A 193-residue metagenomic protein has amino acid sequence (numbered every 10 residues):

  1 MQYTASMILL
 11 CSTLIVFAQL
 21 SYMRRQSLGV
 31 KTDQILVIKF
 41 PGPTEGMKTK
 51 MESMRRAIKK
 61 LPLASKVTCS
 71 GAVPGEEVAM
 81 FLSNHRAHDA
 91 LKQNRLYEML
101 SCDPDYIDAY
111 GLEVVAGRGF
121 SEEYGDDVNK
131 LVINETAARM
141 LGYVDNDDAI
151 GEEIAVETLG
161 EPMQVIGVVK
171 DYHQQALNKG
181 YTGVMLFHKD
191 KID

Functional and structural regions predicted by a protein language model:
A5, P43-G46, A138: Glycine-/small-residue-rich active-site loops that bind phosphorylated ligands and cofactors
A5-D33: Alpha-helical transmembrane segments
F17, T32-I35, D127, P162: A structure-centric signal for secondary-structure junctions around beta-strands
Q26-K48: Membrane-interface junction motifs in transport/secretion proteins
S53-D193: Mid-to-C-terminal secondary-structure elements that act as membrane-proximal/extracytoplasmic interface segments
